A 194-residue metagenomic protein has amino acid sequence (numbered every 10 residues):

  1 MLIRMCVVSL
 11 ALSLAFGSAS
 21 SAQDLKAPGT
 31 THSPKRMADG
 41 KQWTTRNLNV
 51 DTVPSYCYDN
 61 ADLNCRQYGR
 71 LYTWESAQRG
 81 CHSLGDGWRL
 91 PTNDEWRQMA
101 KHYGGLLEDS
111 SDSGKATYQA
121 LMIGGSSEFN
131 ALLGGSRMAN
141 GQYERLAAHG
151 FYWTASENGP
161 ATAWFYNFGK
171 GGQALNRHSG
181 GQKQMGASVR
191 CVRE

Functional and structural regions predicted by a protein language model:
M1-L2: N-terminal secretory signal peptides that target proteins for export/translocation
M5-A15: Bacterial N-terminal signal peptides
S18-A22: Sec/Tat signal peptide C-region and signal peptidase I cleavage site
Q23-E194: Conserved positions within compact, well-structured domain cores
